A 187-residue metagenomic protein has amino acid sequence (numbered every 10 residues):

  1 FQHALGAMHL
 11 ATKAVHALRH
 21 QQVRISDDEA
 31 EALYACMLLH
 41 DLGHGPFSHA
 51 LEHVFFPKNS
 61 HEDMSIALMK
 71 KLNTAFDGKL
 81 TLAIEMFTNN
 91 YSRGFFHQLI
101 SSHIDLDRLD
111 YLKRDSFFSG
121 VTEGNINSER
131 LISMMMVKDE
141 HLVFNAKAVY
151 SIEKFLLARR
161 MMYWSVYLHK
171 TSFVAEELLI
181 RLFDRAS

Functional and structural regions predicted by a protein language model:
F1-A35, G43-S187: Sequence-structural signature of the catalytic-core scaffold of metal-dependent phosphohydrolases that act on
